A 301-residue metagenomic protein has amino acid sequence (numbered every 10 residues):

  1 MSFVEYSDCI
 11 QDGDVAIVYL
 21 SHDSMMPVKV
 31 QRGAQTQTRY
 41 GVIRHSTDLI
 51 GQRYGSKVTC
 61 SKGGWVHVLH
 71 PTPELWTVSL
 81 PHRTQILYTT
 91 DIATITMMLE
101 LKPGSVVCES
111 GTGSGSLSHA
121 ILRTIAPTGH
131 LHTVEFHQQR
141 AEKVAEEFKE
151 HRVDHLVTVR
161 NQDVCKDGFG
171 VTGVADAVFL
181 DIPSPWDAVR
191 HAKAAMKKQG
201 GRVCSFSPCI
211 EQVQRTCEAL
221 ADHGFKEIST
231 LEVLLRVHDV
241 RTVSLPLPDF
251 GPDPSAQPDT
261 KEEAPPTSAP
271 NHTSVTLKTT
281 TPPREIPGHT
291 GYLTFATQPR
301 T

Functional and structural regions predicted by a protein language model:
M1-P73: N-terminal auxiliary segments of SAM/dcSAM-dependent transferases
S2, H191-T273, L277, T281-P287: C-terminal substrate-binding/active-site "lid" region of AdoMet-derived donor-dependent transferases
V4-C9, S79-A93: Conserved SAM-binding loop and adjacent beta-strand
M97-K102, T124, M196: Glycine-rich helix-loop-beta junction characteristic of Rossmann-like nucleotide cofactor-binding loops
K102-G113: Conserved class I S-adenosyl-L-methionine
S114-P127, K193-A194: Conserved SAM-binding loop of SAM-dependent methyltransferases across substrates and taxa, primarily the Class I
T128-H132: Short beta-strand element of Class I
V134-W186, R241-T242: S-adenosyl-L-methionine
